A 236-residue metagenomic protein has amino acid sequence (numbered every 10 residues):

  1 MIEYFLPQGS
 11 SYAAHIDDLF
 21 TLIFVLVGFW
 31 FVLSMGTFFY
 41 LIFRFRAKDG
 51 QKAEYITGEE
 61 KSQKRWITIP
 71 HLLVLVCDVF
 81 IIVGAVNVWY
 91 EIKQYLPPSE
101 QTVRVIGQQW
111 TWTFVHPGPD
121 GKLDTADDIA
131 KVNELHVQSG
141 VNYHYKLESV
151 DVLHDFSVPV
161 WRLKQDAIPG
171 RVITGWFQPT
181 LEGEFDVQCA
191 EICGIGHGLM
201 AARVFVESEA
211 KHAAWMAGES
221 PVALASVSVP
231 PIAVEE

Functional and structural regions predicted by a protein language model:
I2-L22, I42-E236: Non-transmembrane, membrane-proximal soluble domains of secreted or membrane proteins
F29-K48: Alpha-helical transmembrane segments
